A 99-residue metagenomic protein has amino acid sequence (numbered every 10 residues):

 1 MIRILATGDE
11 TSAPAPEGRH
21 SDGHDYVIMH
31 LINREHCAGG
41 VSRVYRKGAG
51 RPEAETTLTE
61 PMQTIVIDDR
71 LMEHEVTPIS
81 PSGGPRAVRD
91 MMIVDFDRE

Functional and structural regions predicted by a protein language model:
I2-E60: Catalytic core of non-heme Fe(II) oxygenases with the double-stranded beta-helix
V41-E99: Catalytic core of Fe(II)/2-oxoglutarate
